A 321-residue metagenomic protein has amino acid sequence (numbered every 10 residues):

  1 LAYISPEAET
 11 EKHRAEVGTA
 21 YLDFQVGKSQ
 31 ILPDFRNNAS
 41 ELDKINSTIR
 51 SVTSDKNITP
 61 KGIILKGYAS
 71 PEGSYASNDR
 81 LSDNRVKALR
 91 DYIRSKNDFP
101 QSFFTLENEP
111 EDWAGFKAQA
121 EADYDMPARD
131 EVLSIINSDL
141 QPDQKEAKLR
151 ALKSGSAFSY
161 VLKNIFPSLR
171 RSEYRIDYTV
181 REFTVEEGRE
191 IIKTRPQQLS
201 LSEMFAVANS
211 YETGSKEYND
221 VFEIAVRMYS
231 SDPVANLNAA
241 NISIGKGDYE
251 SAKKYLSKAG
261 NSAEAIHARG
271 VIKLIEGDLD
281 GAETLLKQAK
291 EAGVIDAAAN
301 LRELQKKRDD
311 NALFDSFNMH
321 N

Functional and structural regions predicted by a protein language model:
A2-A15, F24, S29-K66, R94 (+2 more regions): Periplasmic peptidoglycan-binding/anchoring modules of Gram-negative envelope and division proteins
S70-Y174, K246, L274: Periplasmic OmpA-like peptidoglycan-binding domain that tethers envelope proteins to the cell wall
Q198, S230, G260, E291-V294: Short coil turns that delineate tetratricopeptide repeat
N209-E212, S243, K273, Q305: Residue at a conserved register position within TPR or TPR-like alpha-solenoid repeats
E212-S215, K246, E276, R308: Structural motif corresponding to the intra-repeat A-B loop/turn of tetratricopeptide repeats
A235-N236, A265, A297-A299: TPR alpha-solenoid repeat register
